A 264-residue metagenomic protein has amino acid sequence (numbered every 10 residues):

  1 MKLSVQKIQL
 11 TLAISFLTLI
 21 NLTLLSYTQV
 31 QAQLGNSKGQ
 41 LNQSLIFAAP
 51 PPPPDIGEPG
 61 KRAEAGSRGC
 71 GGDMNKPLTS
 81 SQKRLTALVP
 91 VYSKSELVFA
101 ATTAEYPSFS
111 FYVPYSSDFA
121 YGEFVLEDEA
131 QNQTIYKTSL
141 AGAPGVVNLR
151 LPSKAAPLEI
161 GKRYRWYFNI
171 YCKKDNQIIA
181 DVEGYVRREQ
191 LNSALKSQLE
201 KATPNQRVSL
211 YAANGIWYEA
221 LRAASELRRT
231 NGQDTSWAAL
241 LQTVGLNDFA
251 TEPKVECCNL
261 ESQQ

Functional and structural regions predicted by a protein language model:
K2-F16: Bacterial N-terminal signal peptides that target proteins for export
L19-Q29: C-terminal segment of classical bacterial N-terminal signal peptides
L41-G57, K61-G71, K76, K94 (+5 more regions): Extended, polar beta-sheet/loop recognition surfaces of beta-rich domains that mediate binding to diverse ligands
E96-Y112, S117: Contiguous beta-strand segments within globular domains
F109-F111, V146-K174, I178-A180, G184: Extracytoplasmic/surface-exposed domains of secreted proteins that mediate cell-envelope carbohydrate/peptidoglycan
P114-F124, D128-A130: Solvent-exposed loop/turn segments flanking beta-strands in beta-repeat/beta-sandwich domains
Q133-G145: Solvent-exposed serine/threonine-rich low-complexity stretches and specific carbohydrate-binding patches
S236-Q264: Preference for solvent-exposed, low-hydrophobicity sequence contexts
